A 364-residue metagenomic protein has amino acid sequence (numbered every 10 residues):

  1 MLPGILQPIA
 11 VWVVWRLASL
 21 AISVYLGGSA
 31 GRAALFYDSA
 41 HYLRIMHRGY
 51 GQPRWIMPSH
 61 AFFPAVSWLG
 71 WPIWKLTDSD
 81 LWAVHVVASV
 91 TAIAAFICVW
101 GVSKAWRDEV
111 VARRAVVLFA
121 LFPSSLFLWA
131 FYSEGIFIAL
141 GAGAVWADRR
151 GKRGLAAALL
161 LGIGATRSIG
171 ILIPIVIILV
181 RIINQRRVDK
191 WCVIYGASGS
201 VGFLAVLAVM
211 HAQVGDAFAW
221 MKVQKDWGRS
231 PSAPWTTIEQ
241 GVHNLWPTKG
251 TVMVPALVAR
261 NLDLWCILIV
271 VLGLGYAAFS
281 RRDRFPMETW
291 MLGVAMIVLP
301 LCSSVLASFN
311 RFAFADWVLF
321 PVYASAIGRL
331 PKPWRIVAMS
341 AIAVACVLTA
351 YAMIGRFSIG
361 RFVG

Functional and structural regions predicted by a protein language model:
W15-L35, S39, P174-I183, R187-G273 (+2 more regions): Membrane-lumen/periplasm interface segments of specific transmembrane helices in polyprenyl phosphate-linked
F36-G49, I56-D78, G241: Short hydrophobic/aromatic helix or loop-helix immediately within or flanking a transmembrane segment in polytopic
H60, P64, W68, L76-I97 (+1 more regions): Loop-to-helix entry region of an early transmembrane alpha helix in multi-pass inner-membrane enzymes
W71, V86-W106, L272-Y276: Transmembrane-helix motifs of polytopic, lipid-linked glycan transferases
W100-L121, A139, L155, R284-M291: Transmembrane-helix signature of polytopic, membrane-embedded enzymes that assemble or transfer cell-envelope glycans
E109, A144-L155, I327: Membrane-interface transmembrane helices that cradle and orient dolichyl/undecaprenyl
A130-I136, F309: Short acidic/glycine- and proline-prone juxtamembrane loop motifs at membrane-interface regions of multi-pass membrane
R281-S303: Transmembrane alpha-helix segments characteristic of polytopic inner-membrane glycan-assembly/cell-envelope
